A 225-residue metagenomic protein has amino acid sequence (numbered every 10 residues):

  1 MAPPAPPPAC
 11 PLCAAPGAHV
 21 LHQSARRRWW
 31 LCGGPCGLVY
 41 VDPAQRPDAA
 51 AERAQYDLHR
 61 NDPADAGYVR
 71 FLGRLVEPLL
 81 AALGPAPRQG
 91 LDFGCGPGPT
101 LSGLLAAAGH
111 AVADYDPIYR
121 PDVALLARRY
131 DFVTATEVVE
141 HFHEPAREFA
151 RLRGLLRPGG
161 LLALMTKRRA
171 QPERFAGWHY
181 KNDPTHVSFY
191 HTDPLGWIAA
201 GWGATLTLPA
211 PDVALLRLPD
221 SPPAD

Functional and structural regions predicted by a protein language model:
M1-F132, T136, R147-A150, M165 (+4 more regions): Conserved N-terminal segment of class I S-adenosyl-L-methionine
G84, H143, R157: Short conserved AdoMet
A111, L161, T205: Residue-level detector of anion-binding/catalytic polar loops
E137, H141: A short His-aromatic
F149-P158: A short glycine-rich, Lys/Arg-flanked "PGG" loop and its adjoining helix->strand segment in the class I
M165-S188, D193-P194: Short, glycine-/aromatic-enriched active-site segment of Class I SAM-dependent methyltransferases
T192-A204: Low-complexity, intrinsically disordered Gly/Pro/Thr-rich segments
